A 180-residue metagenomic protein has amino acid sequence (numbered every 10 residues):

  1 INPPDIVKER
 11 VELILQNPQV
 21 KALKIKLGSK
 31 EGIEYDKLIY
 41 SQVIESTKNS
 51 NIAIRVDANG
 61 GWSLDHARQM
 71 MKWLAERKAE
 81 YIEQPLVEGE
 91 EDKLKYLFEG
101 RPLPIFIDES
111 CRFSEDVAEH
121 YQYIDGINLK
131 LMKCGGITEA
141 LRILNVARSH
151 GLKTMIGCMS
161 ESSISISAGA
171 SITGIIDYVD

Functional and structural regions predicted by a protein language model:
I1-R101: Metal-dependent enolase-superfamily TIM-barrel catalytic cores that perform enediolate-based chemistry
K24, R55-V56, Y81, F106-D108 (+2 more regions): Generic enzyme active-site microenvironment
N59, S110-C111: Conserved Walker B
G89-Y96, G100-P104, C111-D180: Shared catalytic-loop signature of beta/alpha-barrel
